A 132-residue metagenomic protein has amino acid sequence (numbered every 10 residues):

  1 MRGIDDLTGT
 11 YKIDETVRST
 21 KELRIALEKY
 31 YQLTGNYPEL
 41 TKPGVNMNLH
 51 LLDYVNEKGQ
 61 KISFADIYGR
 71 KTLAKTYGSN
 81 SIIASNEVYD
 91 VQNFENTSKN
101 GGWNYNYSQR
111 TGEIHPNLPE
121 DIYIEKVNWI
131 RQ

Functional and structural regions predicted by a protein language model:
M1-A26: Amphipathic alpha-helical segments typified by the pilin-like N-terminal helix that continues immediately C-terminal
I4, T10, D14, F64 (+3 more regions): Low-complexity, intrinsically disordered short peptide segments enriched in small/polar/basic residues
I25-G112, R131-Q132: Extracellular/periplasmic head regions of type IV pilus-like filament subunits
N117-Q132: Short, low-complexity, Pro/Ser/Thr/Gly-rich segments in the mature regions of secreted, periplasmic
